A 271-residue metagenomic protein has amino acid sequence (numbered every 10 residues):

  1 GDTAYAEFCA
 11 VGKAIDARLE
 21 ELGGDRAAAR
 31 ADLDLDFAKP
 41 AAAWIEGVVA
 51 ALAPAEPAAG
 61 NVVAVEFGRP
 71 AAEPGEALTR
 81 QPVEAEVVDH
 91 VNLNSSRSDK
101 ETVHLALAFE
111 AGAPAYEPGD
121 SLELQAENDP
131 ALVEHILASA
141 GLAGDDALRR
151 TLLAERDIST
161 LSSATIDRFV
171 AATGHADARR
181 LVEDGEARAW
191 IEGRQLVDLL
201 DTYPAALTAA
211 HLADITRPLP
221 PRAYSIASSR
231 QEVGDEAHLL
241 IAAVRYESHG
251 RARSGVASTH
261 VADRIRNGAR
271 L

Functional and structural regions predicted by a protein language model:
G1-L271: FNR-like FAD-binding dehydrogenase module
